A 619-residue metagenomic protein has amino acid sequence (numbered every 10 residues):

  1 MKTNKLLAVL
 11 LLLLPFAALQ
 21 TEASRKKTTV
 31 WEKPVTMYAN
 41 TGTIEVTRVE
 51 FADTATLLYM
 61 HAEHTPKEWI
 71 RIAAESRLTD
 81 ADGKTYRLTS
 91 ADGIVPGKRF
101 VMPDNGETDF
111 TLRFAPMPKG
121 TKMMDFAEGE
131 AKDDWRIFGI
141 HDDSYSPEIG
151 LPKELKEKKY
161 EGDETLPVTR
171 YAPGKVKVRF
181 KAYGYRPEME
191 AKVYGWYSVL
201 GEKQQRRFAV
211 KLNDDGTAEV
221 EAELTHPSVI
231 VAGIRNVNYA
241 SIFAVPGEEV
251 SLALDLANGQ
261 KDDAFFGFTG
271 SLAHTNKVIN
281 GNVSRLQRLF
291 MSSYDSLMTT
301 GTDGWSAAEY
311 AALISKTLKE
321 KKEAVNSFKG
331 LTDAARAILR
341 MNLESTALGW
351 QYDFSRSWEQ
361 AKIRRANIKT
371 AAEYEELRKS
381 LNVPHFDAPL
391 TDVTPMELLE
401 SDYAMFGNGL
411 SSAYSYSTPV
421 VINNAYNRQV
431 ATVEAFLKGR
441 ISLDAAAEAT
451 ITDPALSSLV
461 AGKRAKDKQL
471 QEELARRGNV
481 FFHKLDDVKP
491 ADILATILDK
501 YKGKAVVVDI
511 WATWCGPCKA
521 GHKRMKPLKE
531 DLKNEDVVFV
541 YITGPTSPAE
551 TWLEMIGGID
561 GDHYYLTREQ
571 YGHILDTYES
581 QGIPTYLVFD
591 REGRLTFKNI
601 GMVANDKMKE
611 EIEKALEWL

Functional and structural regions predicted by a protein language model:
A55-H64: Short, well-ordered beta-strand segments enriched in hydrophobic/aromatic residues
T89-M124, E128-A131: Short, solvent-exposed, Trp/other aromatic-anchored flexible loops in extracytoplasmic proteins
G139-A334: A non-transmembrane, solvent-exposed segment enriched in polar/low-complexity residues
V168, P173, P246, L256-K504: Oxidative protein folding and maturation machinery
K504-A505, H522-T543, K614-L616: Conserved helix-turn-beta segment immediately C-terminal to the redox Cys motif in thioredoxin-like folds
I510-P527: Conserved redox-active cysteine motifs that mediate thiol-disulfide chemistry, especially di-cysteine Cys-X(1-2)-Cys
E530-Y571, S580-I583: Conserved segment of the thioredoxin-like fold in thiol-based oxidoreductases
E569-E613: Thiol/disulfide oxidoreductase modules built on the thioredoxin-like
